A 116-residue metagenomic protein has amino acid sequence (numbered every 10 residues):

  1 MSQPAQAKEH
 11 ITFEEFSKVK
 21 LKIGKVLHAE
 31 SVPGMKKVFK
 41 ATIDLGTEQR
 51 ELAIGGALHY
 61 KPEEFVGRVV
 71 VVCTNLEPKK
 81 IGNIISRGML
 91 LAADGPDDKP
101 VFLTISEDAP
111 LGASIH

Functional and structural regions predicted by a protein language model:
M1-H116: Phosphate-backbone binding interfaces of nucleic-acid-interacting proteins
